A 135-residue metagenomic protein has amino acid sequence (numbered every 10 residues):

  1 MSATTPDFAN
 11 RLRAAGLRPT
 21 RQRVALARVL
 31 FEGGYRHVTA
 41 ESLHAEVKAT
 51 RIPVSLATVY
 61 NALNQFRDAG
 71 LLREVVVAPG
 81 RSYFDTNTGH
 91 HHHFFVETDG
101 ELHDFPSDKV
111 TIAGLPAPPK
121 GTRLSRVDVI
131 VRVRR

Functional and structural regions predicted by a protein language model:
M1-G33: Intrinsically disordered, low-complexity serine/threonine- and proline-rich regulatory segments
T20, T39, T58: Ser/Thr-centric signal marking residues that sit in or immediately flank functional binding/regulatory motifs
A25-R28, S42, T58-N61: Amphipathic alpha-helical interaction segments
T39-R51: DNA-recognition alpha helix
V59-A69: Basic amphipathic alpha-helical segments that dock to polyanions
A69-R135: Non-DNA-binding regulatory cores of transcription-related proteins, predominantly C-terminal effector-binding
